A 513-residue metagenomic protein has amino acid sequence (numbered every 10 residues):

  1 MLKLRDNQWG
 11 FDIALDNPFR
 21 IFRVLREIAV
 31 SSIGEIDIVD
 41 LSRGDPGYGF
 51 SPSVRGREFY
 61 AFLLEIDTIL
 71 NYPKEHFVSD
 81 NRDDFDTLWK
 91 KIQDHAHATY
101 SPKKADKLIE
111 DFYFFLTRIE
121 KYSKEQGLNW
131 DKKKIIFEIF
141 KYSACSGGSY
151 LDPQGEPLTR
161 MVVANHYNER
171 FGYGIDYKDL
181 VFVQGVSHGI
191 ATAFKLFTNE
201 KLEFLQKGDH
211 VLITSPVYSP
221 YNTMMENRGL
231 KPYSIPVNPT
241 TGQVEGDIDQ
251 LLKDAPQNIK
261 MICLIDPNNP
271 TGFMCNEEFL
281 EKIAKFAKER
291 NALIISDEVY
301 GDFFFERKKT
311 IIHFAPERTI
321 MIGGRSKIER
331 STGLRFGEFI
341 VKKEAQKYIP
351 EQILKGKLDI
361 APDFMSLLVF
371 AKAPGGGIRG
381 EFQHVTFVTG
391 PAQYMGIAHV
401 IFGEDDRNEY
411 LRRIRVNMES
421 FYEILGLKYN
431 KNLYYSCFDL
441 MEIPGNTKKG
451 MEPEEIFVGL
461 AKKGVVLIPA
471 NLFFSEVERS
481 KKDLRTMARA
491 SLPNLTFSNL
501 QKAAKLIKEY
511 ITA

Functional and structural regions predicted by a protein language model:
M1-I135, P256, P350, L358-P362 (+1 more regions): Conserved N-terminal helix/loop that builds the PLP phosphate-binding region of the aspartate aminotransferase-like
G34, G47-S53, Y221-N222, P270-F273 (+6 more regions): Short catalytic/ligand-binding loop motif for oxyanion handling, primarily in non-cytosolic enzymes, centered on
V39-D40, T389-I397, L411-G445, D483-T486: Conserved glycine-rich beta-strand-loop-beta hairpin in the small C-terminal domain of fold type I
L70-F286, G301-A315, I320, K428: Conserved core of the PLP fold type I
H76-L116, D131-I139, E317-R415, E419-E423 (+1 more regions): Conserved core segment of the aminotransferase class I/II
P157, M161, N165, Y173-G174 (+3 more regions): PLP-dependent enzyme catalytic core of the Aspartate aminotransferase-like
E298: Walker B catalytic acidic pair
